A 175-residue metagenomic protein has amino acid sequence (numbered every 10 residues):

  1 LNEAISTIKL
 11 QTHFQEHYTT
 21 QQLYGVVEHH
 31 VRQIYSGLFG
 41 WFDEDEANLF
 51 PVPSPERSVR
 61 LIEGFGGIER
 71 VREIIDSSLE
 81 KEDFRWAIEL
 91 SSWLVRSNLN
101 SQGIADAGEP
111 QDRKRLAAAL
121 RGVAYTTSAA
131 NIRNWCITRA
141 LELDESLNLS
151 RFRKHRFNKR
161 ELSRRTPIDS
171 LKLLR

Functional and structural regions predicted by a protein language model:
L1-S170: Accessory terminal helices/loops
